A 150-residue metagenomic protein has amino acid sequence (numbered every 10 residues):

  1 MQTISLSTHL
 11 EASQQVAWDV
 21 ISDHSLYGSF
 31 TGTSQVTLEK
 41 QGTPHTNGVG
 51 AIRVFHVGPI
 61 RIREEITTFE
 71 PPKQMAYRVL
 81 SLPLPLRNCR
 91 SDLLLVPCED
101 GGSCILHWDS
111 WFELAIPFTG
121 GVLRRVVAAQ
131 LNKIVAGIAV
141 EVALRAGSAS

Functional and structural regions predicted by a protein language model:
M1-G42, S150: Hydrophobic ligand-binding cavity/cleft-lining segments
M1-T3, P72-Q74, G101-I105: A generic structural signal for beta-strand entry/edge sites
T3-S5, I60-E64, R87-S91: Short, surface-exposed coil-to-beta transition loops
S7-E11, V54-H56, E65, L94: Generic structural detector for well-ordered beta-strands
S13, I60, P71-P72, C98-G101: Short strand-connecting beta-turns/loops that link adjacent beta-strands
S29, L38-P83, K133, G137-S150: Glycine-rich portal/gate segments that line the openings of hydrophobic small-molecule binding cavities
S81-K133, V140, A149: Beta-strand/loop substructures that line and gate deep hydrophobic ligand-binding cavities in soluble
